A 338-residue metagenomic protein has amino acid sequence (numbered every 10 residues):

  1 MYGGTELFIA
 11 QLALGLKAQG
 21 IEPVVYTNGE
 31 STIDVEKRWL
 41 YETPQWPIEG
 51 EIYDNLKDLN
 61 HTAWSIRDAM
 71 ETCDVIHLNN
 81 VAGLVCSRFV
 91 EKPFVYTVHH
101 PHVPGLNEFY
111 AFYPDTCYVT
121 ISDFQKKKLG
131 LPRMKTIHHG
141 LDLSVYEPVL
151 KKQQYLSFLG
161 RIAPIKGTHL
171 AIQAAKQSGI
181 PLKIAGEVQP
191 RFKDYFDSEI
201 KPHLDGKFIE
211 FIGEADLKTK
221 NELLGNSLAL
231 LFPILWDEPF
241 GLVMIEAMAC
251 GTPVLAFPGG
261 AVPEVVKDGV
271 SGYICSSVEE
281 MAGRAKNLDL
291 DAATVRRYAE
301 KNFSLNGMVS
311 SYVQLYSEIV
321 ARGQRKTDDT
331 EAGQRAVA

Functional and structural regions predicted by a protein language model:
G15-G50: N-terminal strand-loop element at the rim of the active site of nucleotide-sugar-dependent glycosyltransferases
P93-G105, Y110-E147: Donor nucleotide-sugar binding/catalytic pocket of nucleotide-sugar-dependent glycosyltransferases
P132-A185: Conserved donor-binding/catalytic core segment of Leloir-type glycosyltransferases
G186, D197-A215: Nucleotide-activated donor-binding/catalytic signature segment of Leloir-type glycosyltransferases, i.e., the conserved
G225-P239, T252: Acidic donor-binding loop of glycosyltransferase active sites
A249, P253-A256, V266: Short hydrophobic beta-strand element within catalytic cores of glycosyltransferases and related nucleotide-activated
K267-V278, A285-D289: Conserved acidic donor-binding segment of nucleotide-sugar-dependent glycosyltransferases
N287-Q314, E318: A short, well-ordered alpha-helix in the C-terminal region of glycosyltransferases
